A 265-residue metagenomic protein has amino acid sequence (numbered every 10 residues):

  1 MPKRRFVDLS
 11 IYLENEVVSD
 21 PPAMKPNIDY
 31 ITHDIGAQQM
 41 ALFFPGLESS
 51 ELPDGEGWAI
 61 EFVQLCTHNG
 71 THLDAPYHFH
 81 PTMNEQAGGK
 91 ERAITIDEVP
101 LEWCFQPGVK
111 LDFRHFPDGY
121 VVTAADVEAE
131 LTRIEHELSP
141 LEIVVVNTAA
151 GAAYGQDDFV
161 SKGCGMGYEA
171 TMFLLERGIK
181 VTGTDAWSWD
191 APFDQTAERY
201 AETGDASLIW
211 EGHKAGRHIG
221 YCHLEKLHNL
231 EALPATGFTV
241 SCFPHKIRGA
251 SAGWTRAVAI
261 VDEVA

Functional and structural regions predicted by a protein language model:
M1-A265: Active-/binding-site microenvironments in catalytic and ligand-binding cores
